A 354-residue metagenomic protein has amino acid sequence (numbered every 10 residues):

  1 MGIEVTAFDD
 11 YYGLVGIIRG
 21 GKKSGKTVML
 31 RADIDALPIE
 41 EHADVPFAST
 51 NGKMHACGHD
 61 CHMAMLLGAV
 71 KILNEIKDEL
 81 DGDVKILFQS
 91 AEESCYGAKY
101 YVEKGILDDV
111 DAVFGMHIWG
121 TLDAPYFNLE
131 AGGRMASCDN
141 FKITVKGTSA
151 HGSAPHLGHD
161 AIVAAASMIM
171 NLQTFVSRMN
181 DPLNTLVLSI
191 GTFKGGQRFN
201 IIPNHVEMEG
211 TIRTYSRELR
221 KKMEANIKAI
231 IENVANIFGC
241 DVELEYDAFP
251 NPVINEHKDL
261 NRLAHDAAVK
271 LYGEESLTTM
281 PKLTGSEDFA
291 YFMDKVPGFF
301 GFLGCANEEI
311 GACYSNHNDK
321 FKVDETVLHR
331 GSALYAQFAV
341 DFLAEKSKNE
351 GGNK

Functional and structural regions predicted by a protein language model:
M1-S24: A non-catalytic alpha/beta surface segment that caps or lines the substrate-entry region of metallo-dependent hydrolase
A7-D9, H55-C61, K282: Active-site nucleophile and cofactor-binding loops and adjacent substrate-binding regions of central metabolic enzymes
V15, L37-I39, A43-M54, C61 (+3 more regions): Histidine/acidic-residue-rich, glycine-tolerant segments that coordinate divalent metal ions
G16, L30, H59, I86 (+7 more regions): Divalent metal-coordination and catalytic microenvironments
K26-M29, D83: Residues that mark the start of a beta-strand
R31, P38, F141-I143, F300-C305: Non-cysteine beta-strand/loop elements that form the S-adenosyl-L-methionine
A166-K354: Metal-dependent amide/peptide-bond hydrolase catalytic core, centered on the "pita-bread" metallohydrolase fold
